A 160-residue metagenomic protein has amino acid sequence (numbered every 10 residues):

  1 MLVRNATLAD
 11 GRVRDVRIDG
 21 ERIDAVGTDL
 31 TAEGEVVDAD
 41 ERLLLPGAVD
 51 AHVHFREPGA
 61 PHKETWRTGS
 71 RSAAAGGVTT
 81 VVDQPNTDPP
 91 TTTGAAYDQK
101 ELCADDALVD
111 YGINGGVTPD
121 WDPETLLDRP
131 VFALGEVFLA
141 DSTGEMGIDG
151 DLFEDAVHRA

Functional and structural regions predicted by a protein language model:
M1-P46: Histidine-rich, glycine-flanked metal-binding segment
A6, E21, E41, H52 (+4 more regions): Divalent metal-coordination and catalytic microenvironments
A9, F55-R56, D141: Short strand->helix junction
E33, V78, L108-D110: A generic structural signal for alpha->beta connector loops
V36, V49, L134: Receiver (REC) domain switch-region micro-motif
V37-D38, D83, I113: Structural signal for conserved beta-strand scaffold positions within catalytic alpha/beta enzyme cores
R42-D106: Metal-associated gating/positioning segment near the N- to mid-region
T87-A96, L102-A160: Histidine/acidic-residue-rich, glycine-tolerant segments that coordinate divalent metal ions
